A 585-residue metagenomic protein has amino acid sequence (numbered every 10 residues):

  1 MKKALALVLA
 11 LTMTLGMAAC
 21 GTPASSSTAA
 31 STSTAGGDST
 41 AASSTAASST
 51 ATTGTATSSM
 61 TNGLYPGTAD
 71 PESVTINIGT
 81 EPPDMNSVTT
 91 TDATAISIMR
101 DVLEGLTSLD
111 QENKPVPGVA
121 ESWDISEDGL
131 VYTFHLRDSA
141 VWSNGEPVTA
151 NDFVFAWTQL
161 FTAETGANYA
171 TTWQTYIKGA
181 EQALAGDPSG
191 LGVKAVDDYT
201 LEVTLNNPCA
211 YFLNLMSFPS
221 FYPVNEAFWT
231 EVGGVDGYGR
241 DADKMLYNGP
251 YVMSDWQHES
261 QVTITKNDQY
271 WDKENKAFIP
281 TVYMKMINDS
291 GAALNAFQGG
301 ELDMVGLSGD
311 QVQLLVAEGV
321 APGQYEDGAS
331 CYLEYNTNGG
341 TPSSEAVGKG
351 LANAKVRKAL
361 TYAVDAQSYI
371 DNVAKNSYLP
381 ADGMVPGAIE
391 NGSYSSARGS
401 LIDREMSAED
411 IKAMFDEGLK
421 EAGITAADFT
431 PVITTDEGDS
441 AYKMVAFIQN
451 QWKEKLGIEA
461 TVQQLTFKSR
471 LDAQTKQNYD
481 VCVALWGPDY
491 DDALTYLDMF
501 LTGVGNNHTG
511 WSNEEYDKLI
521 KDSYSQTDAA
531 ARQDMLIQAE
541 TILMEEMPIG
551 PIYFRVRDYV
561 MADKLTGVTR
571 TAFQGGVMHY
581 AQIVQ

Functional and structural regions predicted by a protein language model:
T61, G79-I96, V119, E146 (+4 more regions): A structural "hinge/loop" feature
T75, T149-A156, D198-T204, G249-P250 (+4 more regions): Alpha-helical secondary-structure segments
N77-E127, L246: N-terminal lobe/hinge region of extracytoplasmic solute-binding protein
Q111-K114, P188, L205-A277, T281 (+1 more regions): Gly/Pro-rich hinge or "lid" segments in bacterial periplasmic/extracellular proteins
E121-Y169, E202, K349-A352: Aromatic- and charge-enriched surface segment that lines or borders ligand/interaction sites
S254-T265, Y283-S343: Extracellular/periplasmic solute-recognition and catalytic clefts
Q257, Q261, A363-S393, S440-Q449 (+1 more regions): Detector for C-terminal structural segments
L379-G418, G438-Y442: Structural transition elements
